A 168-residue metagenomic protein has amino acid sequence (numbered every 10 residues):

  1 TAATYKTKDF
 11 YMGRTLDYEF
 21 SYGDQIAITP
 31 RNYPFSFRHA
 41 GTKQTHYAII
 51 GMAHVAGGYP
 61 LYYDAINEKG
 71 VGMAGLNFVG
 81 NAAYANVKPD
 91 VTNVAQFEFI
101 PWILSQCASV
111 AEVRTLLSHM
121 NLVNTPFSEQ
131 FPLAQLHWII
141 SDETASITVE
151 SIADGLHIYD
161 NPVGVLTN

Functional and structural regions predicted by a protein language model:
T1-V91, N124: A contiguous strand-loop segment
A2-T4, M73, W102-Q106, L116-L117 (+1 more regions): Conserved catalytic-core segments centered on acid/base and nucleophilic motifs
T15-D17, N77-F78, S118, E143 (+1 more regions): An acidic- and aromatic-residue-enriched active-site/binding cleft used to recognize and process polar
P30-P34, T92-V94, H157-D160, T167: Short, low-complexity, polar/charged sequence segments that are solvent-exposed and flexible
D90-V123: Alpha/propeptide regions of enzymes that mature by internal proteolysis
R114, T125-L133: Surface-exposed patches in mature extracellular/periplasmic domains of secreted proteins
H119, T125, V165-N168: Preference for long, solvent-exposed alpha-helical segments and helix-linker "stalks"
F131-N168: Extended amphipathic alpha-helical segments with heptad-repeat/coiled-coil character used for oligomerization, fusion
